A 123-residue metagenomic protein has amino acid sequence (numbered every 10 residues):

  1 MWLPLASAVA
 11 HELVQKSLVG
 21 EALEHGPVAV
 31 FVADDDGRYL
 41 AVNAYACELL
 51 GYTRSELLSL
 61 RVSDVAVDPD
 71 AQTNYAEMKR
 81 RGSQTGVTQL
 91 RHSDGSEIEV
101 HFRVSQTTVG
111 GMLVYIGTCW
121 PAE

Functional and structural regions predicted by a protein language model:
L5-V19, A122-E123: Interdomain signal-transducing alpha-helical coiled-coil linkers
L13-D35, A44: Sensory modules in modular signal-transduction proteins
D34, H92, T108: Short, acidic, Ser/Thr-enriched surface-loop or helix-capping motifs
Y39-L40: Conserved hydrophobic beta-strand signature of PAS-family and PAS-like sensory domains
A46-L57: PAS/PAS-like sensory domain cap-loop motif
R61, D68-D94: Terminal output helix/cap of sensory domains in signal transduction proteins
T88, G95, V100-V104: Compact sensory input modules in signal-transduction proteins
F102-C119: Short loop/turn elements at sensory-signaling interfaces that couple input to output
